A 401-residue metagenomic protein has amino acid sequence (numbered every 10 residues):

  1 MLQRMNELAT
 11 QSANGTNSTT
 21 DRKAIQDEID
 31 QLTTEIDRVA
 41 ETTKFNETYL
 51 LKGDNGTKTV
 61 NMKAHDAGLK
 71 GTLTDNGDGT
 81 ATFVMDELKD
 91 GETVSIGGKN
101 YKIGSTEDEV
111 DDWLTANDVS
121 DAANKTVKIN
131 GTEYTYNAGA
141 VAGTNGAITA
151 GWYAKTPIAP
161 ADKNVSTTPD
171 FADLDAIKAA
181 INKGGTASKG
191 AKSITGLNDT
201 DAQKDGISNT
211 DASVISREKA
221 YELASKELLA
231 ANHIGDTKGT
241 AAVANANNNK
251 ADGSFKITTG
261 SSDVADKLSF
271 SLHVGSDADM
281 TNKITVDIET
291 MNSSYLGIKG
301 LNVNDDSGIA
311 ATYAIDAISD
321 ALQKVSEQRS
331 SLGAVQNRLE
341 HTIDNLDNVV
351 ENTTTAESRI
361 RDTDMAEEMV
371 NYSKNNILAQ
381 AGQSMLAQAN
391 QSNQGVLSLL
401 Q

Functional and structural regions predicted by a protein language model:
M1-I148, K155-Q401: Primary detection of the long, small/polar-rich alpha-helical "axial" segments characteristic of bacterial flagellar
